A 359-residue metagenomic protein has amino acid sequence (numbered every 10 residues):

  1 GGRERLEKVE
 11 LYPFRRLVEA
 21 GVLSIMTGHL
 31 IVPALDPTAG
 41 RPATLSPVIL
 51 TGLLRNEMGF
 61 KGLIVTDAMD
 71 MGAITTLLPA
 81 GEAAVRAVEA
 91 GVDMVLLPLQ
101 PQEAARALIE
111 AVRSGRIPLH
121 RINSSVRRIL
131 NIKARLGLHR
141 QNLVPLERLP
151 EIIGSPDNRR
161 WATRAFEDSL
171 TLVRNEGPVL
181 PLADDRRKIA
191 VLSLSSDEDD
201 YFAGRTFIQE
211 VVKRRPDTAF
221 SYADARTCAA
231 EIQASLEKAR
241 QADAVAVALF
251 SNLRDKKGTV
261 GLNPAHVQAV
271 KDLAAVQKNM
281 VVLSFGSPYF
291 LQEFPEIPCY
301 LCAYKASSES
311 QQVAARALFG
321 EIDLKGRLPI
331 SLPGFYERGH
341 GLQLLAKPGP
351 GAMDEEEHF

Functional and structural regions predicted by a protein language model:
G1-R121, R128: Second-shell residues forming the walls of enzyme active-site clefts
P47, N56, L77-F359: Preference for extracellular/luminal or secreted protein segments
